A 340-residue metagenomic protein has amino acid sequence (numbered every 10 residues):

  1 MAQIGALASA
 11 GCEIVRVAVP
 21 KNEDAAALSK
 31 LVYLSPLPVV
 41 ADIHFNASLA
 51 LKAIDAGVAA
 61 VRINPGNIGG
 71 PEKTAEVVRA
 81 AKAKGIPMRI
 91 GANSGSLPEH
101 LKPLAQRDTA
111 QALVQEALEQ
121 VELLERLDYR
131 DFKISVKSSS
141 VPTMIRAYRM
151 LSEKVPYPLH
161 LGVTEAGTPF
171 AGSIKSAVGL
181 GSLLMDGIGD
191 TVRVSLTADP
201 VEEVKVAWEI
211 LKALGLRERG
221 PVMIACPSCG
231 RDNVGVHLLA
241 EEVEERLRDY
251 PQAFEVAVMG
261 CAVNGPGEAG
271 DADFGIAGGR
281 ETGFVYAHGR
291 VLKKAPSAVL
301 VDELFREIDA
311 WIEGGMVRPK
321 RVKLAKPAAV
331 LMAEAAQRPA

Functional and structural regions predicted by a protein language model:
M1-L7, V19-A56: N-terminal active-site wall of soluble small-molecule enzyme domains
L7-S35, R62-G70, F132-V141: Glycine-rich, proline-tolerant flexible connector loops at the mouths of alpha/beta enzymes
N22-I43, E76-M88, Y148-L159, V243-L247: Alpha-helix-loop-beta-strand connector modules within alpha/beta enzyme cores
L37, S48-R89: Hydrophobic or amphipathic alpha-helical targeting/insertion segments
D42, I90, I134, L183 (+4 more regions): Conserved, mostly hydrophobic/aromatic
G57-P71, V163, D186-P200, G278-V291: Glycine-rich phosphate-binding active-site loops on the catalytic face of alpha/beta enzymes
N93, L101-P251, E255-V258: Catalytic alpha/beta core domains of metabolic enzymes, predominantly
R280-Y286, R290-G314: Beta-strand/loop-dominated core regions that host nucleotide or nucleotide-derived cofactor-binding catalytic loops
